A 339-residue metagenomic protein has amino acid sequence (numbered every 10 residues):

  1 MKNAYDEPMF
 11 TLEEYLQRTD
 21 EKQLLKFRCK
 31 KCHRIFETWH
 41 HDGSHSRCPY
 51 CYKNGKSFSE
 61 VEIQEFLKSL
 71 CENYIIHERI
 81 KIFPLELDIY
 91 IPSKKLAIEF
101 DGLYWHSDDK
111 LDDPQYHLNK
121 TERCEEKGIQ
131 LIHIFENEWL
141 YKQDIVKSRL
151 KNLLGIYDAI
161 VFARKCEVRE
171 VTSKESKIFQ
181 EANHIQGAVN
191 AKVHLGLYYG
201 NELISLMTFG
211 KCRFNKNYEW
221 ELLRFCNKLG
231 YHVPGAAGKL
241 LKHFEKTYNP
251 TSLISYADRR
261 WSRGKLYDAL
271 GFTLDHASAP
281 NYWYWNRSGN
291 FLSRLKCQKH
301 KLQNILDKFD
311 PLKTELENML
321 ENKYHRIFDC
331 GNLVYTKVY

Functional and structural regions predicted by a protein language model:
M1-F179, I185-K192, Y218, C226-G264 (+2 more regions): Nucleic-acid endo/exonuclease domains
I89-K94, L197-G200, K337-Y339: Active-site beta-strand termini and strand-to-loop segments that position acidic
L195, M207, F225: Conserved GNAT-family N-acetyltransferase fold
N201-R213, E221: Conserved beta-strand in the GNAT
R260-A277: Conserved active-site alpha-helix within GNAT-family acetyltransferase domains
T273-R287: Conserved catalytic-core motifs of GNAT/GCN5-like acyltransferases
K301-Y324, D329, Y335: A conserved mid-domain beta-alpha-beta active-site/ligand-binding segment of alpha/beta enzyme cores
